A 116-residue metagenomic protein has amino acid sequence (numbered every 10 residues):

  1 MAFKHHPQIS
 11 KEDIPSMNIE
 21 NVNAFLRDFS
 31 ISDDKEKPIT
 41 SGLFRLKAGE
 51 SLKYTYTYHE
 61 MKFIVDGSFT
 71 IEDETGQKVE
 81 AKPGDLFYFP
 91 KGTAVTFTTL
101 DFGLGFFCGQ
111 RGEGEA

Functional and structural regions predicted by a protein language model:
M1-P38: A short, N-terminal "cap"/entry segment at the start of jelly-roll beta-barrel domains of the cupin/DSBH fold
R27-S30, T40-T57, P90-K91: Conserved short histidine dyad/triad with adjacent acidic residue
K35-K37, L46-S51, S68, E113: Short, charged/polar surface micro-motifs in flexible loops or helix N-caps
G42-L43, L52-Y56, D73, V79-E80 (+1 more regions): Short histidine-centered beta-strand/loop micro-motifs that create catalytic or ligand/metal-coordination sites
L46, Y56-I71: Short, conserved beta-strand element in jelly-roll/cupin
K53, I71, G105-C108: Short hydrophobic/aromatic-rich beta-strand segments that constitute the beta-sheet cores of beta-sandwich/beta-barrel
T75-K91: Short acidic-glycine-tyrosine-enriched beta hairpin
K91-E115: Ligand-binding loop in jelly-roll beta-barrel domains
